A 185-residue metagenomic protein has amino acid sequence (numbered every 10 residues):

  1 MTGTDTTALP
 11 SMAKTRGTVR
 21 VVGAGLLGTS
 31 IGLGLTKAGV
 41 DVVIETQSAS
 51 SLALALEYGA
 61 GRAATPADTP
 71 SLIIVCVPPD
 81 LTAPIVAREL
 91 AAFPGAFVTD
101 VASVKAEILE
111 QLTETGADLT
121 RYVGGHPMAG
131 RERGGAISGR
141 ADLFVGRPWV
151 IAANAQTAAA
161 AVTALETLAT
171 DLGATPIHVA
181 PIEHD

Functional and structural regions predicted by a protein language model:
T2-A64, L72: NAD(P)+-binding Rossmann beta1-loop-alpha1 motif at the extreme N-terminus of oxidoreductases
T15-T18, P70, G95, G146: Phosphate-coordination loops involved in phosphoryl transfer and adenosine-cofactor binding
T18, D41-V43, R121, P148 (+1 more regions): Residues at the starts of beta-strands that form the adenosine-phosphate
R20, I74-C76, V150: Structural motif
Q47, V77, V101-S103: Short beta->alpha hinge that forms the Motif I/post-I loop of the SAM-binding pocket
I73-I74, T99: N-terminal Rossmann-like NAD(P) cofactor-binding module of classical short-chain dehydrogenase/reductase
I85-S138: Rossmann-like NAD(P)(H) cofactor-binding subdomain of soluble oxidoreductases
L143-D185: Internal alpha-helical scaffold of NAD(P)-dependent oxidoreductase catalytic cores
